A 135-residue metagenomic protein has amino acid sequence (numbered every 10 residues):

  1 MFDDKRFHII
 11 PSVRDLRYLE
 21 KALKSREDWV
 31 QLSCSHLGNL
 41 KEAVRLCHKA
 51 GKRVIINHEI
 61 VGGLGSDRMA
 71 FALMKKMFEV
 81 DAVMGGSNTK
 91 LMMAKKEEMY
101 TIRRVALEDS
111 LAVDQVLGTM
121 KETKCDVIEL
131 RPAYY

Functional and structural regions predicted by a protein language model:
M1-I56, G62-G65, E79: Conserved N-terminal beta1-alpha1 strand-loop-helix module at the mouth
S12-L23, S66-L73, L111-T119: Short, acidic/polar
L23, F71-M84, G118-E129: Structural recognition of alpha->loop->beta junctions
Q31, I55, M84, I102 (+1 more regions): Conserved beta-strand positions in the central sheet of alpha/beta enzyme cores
C34-G51, G63-R68, G85-M99, E108-G118 (+1 more regions): Active-site-adjacent beta->alpha loops and helix N-cap segments on the catalytic face of soluble alpha/beta enzymes
A50-G51, K75, R103, E122: Short alpha-helix boundary/capping motifs
E59, A106: Histidine-centered beta-alpha loop that forms part of the nucleotide-sugar donor binding/catalytic region in diverse
